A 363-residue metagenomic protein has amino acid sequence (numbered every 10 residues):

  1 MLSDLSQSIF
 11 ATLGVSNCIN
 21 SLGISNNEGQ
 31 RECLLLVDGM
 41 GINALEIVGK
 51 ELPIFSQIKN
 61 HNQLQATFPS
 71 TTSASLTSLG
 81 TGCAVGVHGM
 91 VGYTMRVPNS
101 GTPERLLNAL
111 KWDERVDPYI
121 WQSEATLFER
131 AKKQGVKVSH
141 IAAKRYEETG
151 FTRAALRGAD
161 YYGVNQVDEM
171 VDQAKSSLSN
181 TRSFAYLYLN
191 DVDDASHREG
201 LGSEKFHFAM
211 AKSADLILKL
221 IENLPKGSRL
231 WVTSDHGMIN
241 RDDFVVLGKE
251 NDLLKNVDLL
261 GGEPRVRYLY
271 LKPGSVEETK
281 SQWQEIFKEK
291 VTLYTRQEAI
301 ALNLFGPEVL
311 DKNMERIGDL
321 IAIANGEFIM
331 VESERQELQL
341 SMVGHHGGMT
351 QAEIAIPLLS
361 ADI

Functional and structural regions predicted by a protein language model:
M1-I363: Feature captures the catalytic ectodomains and active-site-proximal regions of enzymes that hydrolyze or transfer
